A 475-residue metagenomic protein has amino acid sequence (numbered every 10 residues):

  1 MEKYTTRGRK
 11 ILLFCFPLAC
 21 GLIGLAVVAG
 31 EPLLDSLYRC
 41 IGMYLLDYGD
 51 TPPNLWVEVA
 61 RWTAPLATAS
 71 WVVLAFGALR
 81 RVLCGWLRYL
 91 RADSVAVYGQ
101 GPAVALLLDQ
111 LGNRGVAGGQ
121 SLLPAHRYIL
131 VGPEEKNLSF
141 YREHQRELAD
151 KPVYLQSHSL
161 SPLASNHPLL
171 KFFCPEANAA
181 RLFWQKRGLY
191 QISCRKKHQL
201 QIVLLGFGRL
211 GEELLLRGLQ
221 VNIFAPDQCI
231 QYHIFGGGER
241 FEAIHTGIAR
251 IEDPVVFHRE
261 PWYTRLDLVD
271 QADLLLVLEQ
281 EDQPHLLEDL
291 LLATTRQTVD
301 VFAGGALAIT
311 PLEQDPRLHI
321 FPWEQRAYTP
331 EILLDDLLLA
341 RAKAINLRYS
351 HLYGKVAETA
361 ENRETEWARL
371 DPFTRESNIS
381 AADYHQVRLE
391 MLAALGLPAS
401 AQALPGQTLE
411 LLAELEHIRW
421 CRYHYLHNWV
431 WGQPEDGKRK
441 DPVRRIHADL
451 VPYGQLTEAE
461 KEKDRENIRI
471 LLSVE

Functional and structural regions predicted by a protein language model:
M1-D35, G42, L46-E414: Cytosolic regulatory regions of ion transport systems
L337-I345, Y425-H427, W431-P434: Membrane-interacting alpha-helical segments
T374, R388-L389, W420-N428, E458-E462: Short loop/beta submotifs within extracellular cysteine-rich repeat domains
G406, L411, L415-V430: Short, solvent-exposed interaction modules
W431-A448: Surface-exposed intrinsically disordered loops and tails
V443-V474: Amphipathic alpha-helical binding modules
